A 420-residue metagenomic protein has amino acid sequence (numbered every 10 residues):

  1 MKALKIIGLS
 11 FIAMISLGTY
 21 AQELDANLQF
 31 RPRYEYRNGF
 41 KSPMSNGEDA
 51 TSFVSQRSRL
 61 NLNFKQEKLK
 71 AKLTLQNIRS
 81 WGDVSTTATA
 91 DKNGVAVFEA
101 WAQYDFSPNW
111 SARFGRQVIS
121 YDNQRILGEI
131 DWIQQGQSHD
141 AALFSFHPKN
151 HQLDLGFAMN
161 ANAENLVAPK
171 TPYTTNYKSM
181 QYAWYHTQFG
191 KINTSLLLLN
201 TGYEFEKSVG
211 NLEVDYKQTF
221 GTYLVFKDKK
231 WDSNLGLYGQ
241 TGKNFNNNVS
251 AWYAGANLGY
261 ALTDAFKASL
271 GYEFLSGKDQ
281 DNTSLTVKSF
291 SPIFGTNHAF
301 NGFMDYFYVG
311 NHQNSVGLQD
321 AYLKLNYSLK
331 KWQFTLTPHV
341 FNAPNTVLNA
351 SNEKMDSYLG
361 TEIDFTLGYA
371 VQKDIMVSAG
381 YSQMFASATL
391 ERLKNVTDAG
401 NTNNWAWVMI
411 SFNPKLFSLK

Functional and structural regions predicted by a protein language model:
M1-K2: N-terminal secretory signal peptides that target proteins for export/translocation
I7-F11, L17-I119, A142-P148, Q152-L153 (+7 more regions): Beta-barrel outer-membrane channel/assembly domains of diderm bacteria
F40-S42, S85, I126, N165-P169 (+5 more regions): Outer-membrane beta-barrel and related beta-rich outer-membrane complex signature in Gram-negative bacteria
F98, S138-D140, Q181: Envelope-exposed proteins and targeting segments
L127-D131, H139: Asp-box/WD-like beta-propeller blade repeats and closely related beta-sheet repeat scaffolds
F146, H151-L235: Internal metal/ion-chelating core segments
N200-G202, T241, E273-K278: Glycine-rich beta-alpha junction loops
N246-Y253, S269-G317: C-terminal outer-membrane beta-barrel translocator/porin domains of Gram-negative envelope proteins and their
